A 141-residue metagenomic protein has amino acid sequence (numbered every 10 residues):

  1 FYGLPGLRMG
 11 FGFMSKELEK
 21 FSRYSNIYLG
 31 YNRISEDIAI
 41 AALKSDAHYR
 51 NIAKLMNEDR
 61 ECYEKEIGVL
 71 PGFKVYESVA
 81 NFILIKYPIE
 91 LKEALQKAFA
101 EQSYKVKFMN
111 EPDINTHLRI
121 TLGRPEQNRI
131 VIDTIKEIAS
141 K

Functional and structural regions predicted by a protein language model:
F1, I89-E90, E111, P125: Short, surface-exposed acidic/glycine-rich loop or hinge patches that mediate macromolecular interfaces
F1-V69, F73-Y76: PLP-dependent aminotransferase class I/II
G6, V79, D113-T116: Short acidic/glycine-enriched loop/turn segments that link adjacent beta-strands
G10-M14, E93, P125-E126: Short, hinge-like loop/turn segments at secondary-structure boundaries
G30-N32, N81, N128: Asparagine-centered polar/low-complexity signal
M56-E61, I67-Q102, L118, L122: Conserved PLP-binding catalytic core of the aspartate aminotransferase-like
K97, E101-Q102, K107, P112-K141: PLP-dependent enzyme catalytic core of the Aspartate aminotransferase-like
